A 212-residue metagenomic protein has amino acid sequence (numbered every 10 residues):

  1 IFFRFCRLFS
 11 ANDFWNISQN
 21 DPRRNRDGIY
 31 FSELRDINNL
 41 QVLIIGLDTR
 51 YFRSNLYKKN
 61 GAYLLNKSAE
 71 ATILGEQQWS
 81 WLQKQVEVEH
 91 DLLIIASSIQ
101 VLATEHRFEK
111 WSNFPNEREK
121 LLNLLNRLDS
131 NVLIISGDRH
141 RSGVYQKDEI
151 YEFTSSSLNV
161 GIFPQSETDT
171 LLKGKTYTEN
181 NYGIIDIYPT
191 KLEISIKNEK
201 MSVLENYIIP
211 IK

Functional and structural regions predicted by a protein language model:
I1-K212: Metal-dependent phosphoester/phosphodiester hydrolase catalytic core
